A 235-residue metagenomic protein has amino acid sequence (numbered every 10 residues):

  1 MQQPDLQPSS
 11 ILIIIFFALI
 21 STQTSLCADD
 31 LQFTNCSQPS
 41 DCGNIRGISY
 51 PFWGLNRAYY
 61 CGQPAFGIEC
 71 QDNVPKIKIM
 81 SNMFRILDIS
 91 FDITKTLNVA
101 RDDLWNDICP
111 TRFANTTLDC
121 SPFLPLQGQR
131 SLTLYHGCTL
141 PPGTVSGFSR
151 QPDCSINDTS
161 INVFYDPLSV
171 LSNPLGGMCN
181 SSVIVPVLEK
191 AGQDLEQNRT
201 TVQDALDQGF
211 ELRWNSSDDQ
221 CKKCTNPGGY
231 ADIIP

Functional and structural regions predicted by a protein language model:
Q2-P235: Extracellular/lumenal glycoprotein segments
